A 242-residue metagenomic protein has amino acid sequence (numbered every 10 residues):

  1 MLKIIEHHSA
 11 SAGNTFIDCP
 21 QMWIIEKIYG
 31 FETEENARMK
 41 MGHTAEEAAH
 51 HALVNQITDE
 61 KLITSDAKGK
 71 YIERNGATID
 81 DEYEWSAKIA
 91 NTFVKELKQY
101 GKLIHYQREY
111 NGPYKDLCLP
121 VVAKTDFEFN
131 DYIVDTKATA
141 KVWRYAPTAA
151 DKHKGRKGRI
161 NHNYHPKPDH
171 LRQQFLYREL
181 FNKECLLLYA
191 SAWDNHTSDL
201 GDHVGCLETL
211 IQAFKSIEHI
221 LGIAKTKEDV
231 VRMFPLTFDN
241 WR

Functional and structural regions predicted by a protein language model:
M1-T125, F129, W193: Metal-dependent nuclease catalytic cores that hydrolyze phosphodiester bonds in DNA/RNA, characterized by
I24, K141-Y145, D194-T197: Short catalytic/ligand-binding loop motif for oxyanion handling, primarily in non-cytosolic enzymes, centered on
M39, D59, T148-A150, L186: Residues in and immediately flanking transmembrane alpha helices
K40-T44, R172, Q212: Generic recognition of short, well-ordered alpha-helical interface segments
W85, D169, T209: Soluble or luminal CAZymes and related metallo-dependent hydrolases
H105, E128, Y132-T136, C185-Y189: A structural signal for short, well-ordered beta-strand segments and their strand-loop junctions that often border
N111-Q173: Non-catalytic protein-protein interaction segments used by genome-maintenance enzymes to assemble and couple activities
Y164-P166, L176-R242: Metal-dependent nuclease catalytic regions and adjoining charged, substrate-binding loops involved in nucleic-acid end
